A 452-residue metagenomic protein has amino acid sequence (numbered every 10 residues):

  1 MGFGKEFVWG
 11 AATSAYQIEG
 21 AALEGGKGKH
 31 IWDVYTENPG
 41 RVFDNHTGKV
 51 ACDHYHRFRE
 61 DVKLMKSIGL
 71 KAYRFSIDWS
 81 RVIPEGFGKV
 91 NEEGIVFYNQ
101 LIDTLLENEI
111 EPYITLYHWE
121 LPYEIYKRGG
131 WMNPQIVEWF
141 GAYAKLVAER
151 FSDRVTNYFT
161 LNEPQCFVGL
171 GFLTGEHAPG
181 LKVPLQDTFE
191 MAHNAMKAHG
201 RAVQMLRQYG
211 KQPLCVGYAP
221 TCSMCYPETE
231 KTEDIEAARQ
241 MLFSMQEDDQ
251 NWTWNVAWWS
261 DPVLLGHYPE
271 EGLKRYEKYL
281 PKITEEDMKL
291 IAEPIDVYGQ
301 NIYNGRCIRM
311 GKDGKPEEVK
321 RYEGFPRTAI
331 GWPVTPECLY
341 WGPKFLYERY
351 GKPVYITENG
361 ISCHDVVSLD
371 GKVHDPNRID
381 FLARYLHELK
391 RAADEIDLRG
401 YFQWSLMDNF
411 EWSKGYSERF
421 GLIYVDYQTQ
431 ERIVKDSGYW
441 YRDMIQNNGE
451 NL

Functional and structural regions predicted by a protein language model:
M1-V42, E85-F87, I95-L452: Active-site region of glycoside hydrolase catalytic domains
E6-V8, Y55, A72: A common structural microfeature
K29-K63: Aromatic- and Gly/Pro-rich amphipathic surface segment
H56, K63-K66, V96-N99, D103: N-terminal, well-ordered alpha-helical segments
R57-D78, E293, V297: Catalytic domains of carbohydrate-active enzymes, especially glycoside hydrolases
I77-V90: Glycine-rich, proline-tolerant flexible connector loops at the mouths of alpha/beta enzymes
